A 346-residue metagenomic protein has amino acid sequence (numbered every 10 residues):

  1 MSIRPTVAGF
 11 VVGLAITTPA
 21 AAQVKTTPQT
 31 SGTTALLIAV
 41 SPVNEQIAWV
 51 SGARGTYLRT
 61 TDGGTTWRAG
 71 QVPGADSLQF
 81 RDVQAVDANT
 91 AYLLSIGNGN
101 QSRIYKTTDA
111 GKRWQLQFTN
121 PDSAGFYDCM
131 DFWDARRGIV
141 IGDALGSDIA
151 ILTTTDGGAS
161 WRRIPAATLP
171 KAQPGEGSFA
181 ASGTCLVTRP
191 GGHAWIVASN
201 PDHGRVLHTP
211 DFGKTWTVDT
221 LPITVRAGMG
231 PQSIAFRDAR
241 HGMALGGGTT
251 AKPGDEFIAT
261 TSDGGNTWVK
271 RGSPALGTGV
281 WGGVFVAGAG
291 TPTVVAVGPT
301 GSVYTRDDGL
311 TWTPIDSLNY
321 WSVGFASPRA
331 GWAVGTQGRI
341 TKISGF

Functional and structural regions predicted by a protein language model:
M1-A8: Bacterial N-terminal signal peptides that target proteins for export
A8-T17: Bacterial N-terminal signal peptides
T18-A22: Sec/Tat signal peptide C-region and signal peptidase I cleavage site
Q23-F346: Residue-level hotspots at or immediately adjacent to binding/recognition sites across diverse folds
